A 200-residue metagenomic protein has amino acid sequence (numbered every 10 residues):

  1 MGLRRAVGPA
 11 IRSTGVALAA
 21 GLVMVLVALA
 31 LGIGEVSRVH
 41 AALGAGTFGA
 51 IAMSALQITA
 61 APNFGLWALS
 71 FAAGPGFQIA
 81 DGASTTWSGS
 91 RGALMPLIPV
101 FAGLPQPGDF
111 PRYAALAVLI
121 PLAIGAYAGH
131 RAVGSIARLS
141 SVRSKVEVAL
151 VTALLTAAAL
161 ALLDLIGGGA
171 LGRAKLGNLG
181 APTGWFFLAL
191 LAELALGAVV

Functional and structural regions predicted by a protein language model:
M1-A42, T47-I51: N-terminal membrane-targeting/anchoring modules of bacterial envelope and secretion proteins
M1-P9, L29-A30, A123-L150, L196-V200: Cytoplasmic membrane-interface segments at the C-terminal ends of transmembrane helices
A6-L22, V118-A123, A149, A153-A157 (+2 more regions): Alpha-helical transmembrane spans of integral membrane proteins, capturing the lipid-embedded, hydrophobic core of TM
A20-L31, L66, S70-A73, T156-G168: C-terminal TM-helix exit segments that contain a strictly Trp-centered aromatic cap at the helix terminus
V27, L31-E35, A132-S140, G167-K175: Membrane-interfacial segments
E35, L43-A117, L165-V200: Long, glycine/tryptophan/cysteine-rich extracytoplasmic
A80-D81, R112, A126-A128, L160: Extended hydrophobic-aromatic, low-complexity segments
S141-A158, L163-A181: Long mid-to-C-terminal scaffolding/interaction modules that assemble large complexes
